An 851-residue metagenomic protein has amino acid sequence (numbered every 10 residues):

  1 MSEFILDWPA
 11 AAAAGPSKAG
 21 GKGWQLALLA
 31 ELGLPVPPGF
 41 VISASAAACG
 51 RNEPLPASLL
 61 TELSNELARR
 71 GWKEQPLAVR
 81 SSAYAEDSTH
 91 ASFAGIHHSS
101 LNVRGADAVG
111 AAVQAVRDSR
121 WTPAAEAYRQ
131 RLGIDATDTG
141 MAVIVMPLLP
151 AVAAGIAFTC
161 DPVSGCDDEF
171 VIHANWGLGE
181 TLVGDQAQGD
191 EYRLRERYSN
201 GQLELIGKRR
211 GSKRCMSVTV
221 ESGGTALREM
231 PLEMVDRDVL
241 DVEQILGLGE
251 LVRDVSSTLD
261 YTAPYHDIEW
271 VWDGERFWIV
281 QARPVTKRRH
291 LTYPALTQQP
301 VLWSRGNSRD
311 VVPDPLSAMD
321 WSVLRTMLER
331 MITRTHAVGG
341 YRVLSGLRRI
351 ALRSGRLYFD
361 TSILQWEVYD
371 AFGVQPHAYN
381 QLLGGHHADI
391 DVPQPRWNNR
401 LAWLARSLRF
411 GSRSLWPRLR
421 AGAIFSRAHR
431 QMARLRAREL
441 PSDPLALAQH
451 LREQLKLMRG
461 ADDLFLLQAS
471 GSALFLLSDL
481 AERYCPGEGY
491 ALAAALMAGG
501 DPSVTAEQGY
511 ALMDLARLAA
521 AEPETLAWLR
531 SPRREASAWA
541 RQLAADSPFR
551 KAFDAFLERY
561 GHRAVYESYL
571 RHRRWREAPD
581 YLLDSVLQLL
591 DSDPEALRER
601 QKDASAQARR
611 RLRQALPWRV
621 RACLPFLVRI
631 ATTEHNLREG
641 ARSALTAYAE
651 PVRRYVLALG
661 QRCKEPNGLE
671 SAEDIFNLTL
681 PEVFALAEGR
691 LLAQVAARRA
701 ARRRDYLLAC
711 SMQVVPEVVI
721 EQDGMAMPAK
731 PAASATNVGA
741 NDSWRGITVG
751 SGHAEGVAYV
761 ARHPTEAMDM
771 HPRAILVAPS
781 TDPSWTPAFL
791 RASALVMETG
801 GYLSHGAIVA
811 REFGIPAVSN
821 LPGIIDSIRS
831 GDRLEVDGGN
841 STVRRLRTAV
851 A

Functional and structural regions predicted by a protein language model:
M1-I144, A153, D236-E243, G247-L248 (+5 more regions): N-terminal beta-alpha lobe that positions the nucleotide/phosphoryl donor in ATP/NTP-coupled carboxylate activation
S17-S43, R80-V109, L149-D190, H266-T286 (+3 more regions): Conserved phosphate/anionic-ligand binding catalytic regions in large, soluble enzymes, centered on
G23, I96-A124, A154-S222, V280-T333 (+2 more regions): Extended active-site and interfacial segments that coordinate phosphate-rich ligands in large catalytic machineries
V36-P38, I42, A78-S81, I144-V145 (+5 more regions): General beta-strand structural signal in soluble alpha/beta enzymes
R70-W72, S92-F93, I134-T139, L148-V152 (+5 more regions): Solvent-exposed alpha-helices and their adjacent loops that cap or buttress functional pockets in soluble metabolic
L132, L232, D238, D260-P264 (+5 more regions): Contiguous hydrophobic, helix-prone segments at protein termini that mediate membrane targeting/anchoring
L194-V242, R576-S585: Conserved catalytic core of nucleic-acid polymerases
L248, D260, H266, G274-R289 (+4 more regions): Acidic, glycine-rich flexible loop/linker segments
